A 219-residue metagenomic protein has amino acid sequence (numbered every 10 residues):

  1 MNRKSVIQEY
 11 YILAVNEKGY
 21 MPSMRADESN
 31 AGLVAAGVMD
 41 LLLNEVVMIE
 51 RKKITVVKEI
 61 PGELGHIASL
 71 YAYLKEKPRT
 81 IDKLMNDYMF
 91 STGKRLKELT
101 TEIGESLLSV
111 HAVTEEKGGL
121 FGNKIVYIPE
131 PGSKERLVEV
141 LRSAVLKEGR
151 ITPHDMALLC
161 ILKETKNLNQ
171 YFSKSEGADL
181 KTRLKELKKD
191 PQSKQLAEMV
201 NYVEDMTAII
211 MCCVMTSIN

Functional and structural regions predicted by a protein language model:
M1-K94, N201-N219: Short, amphipathic alpha-helical interface elements at domain boundaries that mediate macromolecular binding
M1-V6, L120-G132: An acidic intrinsically disordered interaction segment
G32-A36, E98, E102, M156: Short, well-structured alpha-helical interface segments that form or flank functional binding sites
V38-L41, L107, L158-K163: Short, structured motif recognition centered on aromatic/hydrophobic residues
K52-I54, K117-F121: Short, Lys/Arg-rich nucleic-acid/phosphate-binding segment
P61-Y88, L99, I125-C160, T165-L168: Short, amphipathic alpha-helical interaction segments positioned at domain boundaries
R79-E116: Ordered, amphipathic secondary-structure segments that act as subunit-interaction surfaces in large macromolecular
S143-N219: Short hydrophobic helical membrane-anchoring segments positioned at the boundary with long low-complexity
